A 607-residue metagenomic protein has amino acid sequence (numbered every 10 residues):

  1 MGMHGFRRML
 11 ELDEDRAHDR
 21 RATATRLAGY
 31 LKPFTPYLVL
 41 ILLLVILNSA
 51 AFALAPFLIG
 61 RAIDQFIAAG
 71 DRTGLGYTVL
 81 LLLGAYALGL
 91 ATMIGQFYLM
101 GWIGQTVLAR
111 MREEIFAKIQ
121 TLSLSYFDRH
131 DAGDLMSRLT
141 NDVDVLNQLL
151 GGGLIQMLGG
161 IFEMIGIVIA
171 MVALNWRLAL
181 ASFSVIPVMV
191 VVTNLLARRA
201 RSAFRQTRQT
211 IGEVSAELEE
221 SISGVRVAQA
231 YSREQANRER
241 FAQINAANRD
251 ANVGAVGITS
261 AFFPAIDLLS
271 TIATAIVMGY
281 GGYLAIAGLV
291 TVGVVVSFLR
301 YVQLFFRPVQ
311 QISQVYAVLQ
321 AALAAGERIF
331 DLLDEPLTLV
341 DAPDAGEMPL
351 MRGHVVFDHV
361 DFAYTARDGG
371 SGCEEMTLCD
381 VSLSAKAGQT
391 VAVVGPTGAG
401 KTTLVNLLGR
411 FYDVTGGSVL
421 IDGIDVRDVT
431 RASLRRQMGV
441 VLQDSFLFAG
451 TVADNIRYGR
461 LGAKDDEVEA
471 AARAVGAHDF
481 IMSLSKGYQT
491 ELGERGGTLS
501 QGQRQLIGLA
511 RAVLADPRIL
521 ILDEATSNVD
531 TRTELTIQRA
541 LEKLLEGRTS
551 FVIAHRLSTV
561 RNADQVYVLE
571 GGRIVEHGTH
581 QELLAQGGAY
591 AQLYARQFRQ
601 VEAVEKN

Functional and structural regions predicted by a protein language model:
M1-F52, I67-L81, Q96-M100, G104 (+8 more regions): Membrane-integrated ABC transporters
G2, E11-R20, L43-L44, A51-G60 (+14 more regions): Juxtamembrane helix-loop junctions of ABC transporter transmembrane domains
T25-A28, P36-F57, R61, T78 (+8 more regions): Alpha-helical segments in transporter systems
P33, L124-S125, N141-L150, L154 (+9 more regions): An intracellular "coupling" helix at the cytosolic face of ABC transporter transmembrane type-1 domains
Y37-L47, G152-Q206, M278-V290, R307: Transmembrane helices of ABC transporter permease
A68-T73, Y77-T78, A170-S184, G254-E327 (+1 more regions): Helix-loop-helix
I115, I119, A228, I329 (+1 more regions): Helix-loop junctions and hydrophobic alpha-helical segments within the transmembrane domains of large membrane
D334, D341, M348-N607: ABC-type nucleotide-binding domain
